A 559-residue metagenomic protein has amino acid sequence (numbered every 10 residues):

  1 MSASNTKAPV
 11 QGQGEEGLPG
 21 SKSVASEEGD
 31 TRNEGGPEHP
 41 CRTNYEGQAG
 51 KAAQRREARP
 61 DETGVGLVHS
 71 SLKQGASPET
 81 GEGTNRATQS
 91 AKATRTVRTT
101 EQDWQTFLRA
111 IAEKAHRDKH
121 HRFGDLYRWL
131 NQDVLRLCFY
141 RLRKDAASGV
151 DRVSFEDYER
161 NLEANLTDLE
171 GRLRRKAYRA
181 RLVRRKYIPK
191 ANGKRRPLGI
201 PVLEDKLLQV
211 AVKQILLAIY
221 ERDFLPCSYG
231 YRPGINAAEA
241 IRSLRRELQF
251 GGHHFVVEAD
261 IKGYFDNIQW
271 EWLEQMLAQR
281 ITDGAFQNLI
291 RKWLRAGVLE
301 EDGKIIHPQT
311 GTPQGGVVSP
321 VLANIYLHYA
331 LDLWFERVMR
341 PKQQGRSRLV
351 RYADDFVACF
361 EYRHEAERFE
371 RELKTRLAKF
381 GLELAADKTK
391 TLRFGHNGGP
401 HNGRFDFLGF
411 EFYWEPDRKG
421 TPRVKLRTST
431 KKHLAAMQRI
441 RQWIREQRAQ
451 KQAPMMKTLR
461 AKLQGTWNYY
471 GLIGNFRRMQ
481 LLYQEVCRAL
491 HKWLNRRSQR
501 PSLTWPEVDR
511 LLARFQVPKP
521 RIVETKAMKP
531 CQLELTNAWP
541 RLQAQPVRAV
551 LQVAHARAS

Functional and structural regions predicted by a protein language model:
M1-S559: Non-catalytic terminal/accessory segments
